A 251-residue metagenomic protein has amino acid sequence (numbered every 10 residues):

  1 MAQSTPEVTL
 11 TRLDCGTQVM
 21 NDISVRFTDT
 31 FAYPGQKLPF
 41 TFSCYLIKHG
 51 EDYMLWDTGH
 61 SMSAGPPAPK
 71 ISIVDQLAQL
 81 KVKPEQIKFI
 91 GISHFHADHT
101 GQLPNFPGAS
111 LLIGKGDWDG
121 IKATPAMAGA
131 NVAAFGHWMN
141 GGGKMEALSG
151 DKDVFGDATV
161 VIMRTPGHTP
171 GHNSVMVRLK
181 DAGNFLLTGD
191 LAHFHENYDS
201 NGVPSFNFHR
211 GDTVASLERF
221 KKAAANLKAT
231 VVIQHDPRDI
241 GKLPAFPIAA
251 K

Functional and structural regions predicted by a protein language model:
M1-D75, Q86, A182-G189, A225-T230: Metallo-beta-lactamase
T5, I71, Q76-V82, Q86 (+2 more regions): Metallo-beta-lactamase
C15-G16, T58-S61, F95, G116-D117 (+3 more regions): Active-site metal-binding loops of divalent metal-dependent hydrolases
P34-L38, M163-H168: Short Gly/Pro-enriched turn/cap motifs at secondary-structure boundaries
A64, S72-V74, S110-L112, G167 (+2 more regions): Short, electropositive alpha-helical surface patch
P66-I113: Active-site metal-binding motif and surrounding structural segment of the metallo-beta-lactamase
I90-T100, T165-H172, I233-P237: Histidine-centered catalytic micro-motifs
S174-M176, D181-K251: Cap/insert and terminal regions of metallo-dependent hydrolase folds
